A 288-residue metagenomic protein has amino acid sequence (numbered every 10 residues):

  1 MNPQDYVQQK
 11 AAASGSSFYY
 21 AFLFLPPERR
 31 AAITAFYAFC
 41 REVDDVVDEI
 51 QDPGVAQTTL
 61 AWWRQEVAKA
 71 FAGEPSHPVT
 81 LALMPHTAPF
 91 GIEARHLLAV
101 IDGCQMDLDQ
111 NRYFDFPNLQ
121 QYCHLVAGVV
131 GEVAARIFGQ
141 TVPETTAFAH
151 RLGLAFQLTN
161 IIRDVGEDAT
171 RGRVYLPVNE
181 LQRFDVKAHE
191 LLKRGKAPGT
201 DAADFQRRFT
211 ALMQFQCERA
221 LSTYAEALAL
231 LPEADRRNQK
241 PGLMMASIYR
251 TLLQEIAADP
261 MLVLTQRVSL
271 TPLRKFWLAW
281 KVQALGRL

Functional and structural regions predicted by a protein language model:
M1-Q157, I162, G166-L288: Catalytic cores of Mg2+-dependent Asp-rich isoprenoid enzymes
